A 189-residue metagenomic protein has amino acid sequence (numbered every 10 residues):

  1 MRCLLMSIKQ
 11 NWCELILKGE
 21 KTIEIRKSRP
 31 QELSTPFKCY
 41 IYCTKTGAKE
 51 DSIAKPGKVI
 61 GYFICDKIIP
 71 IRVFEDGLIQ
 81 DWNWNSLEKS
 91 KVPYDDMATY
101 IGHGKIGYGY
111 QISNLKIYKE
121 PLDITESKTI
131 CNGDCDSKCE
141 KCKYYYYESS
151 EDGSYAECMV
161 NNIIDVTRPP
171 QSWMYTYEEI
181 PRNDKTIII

Functional and structural regions predicted by a protein language model:
M1-I189: Structured alpha/beta reader/binder surfaces that contact nucleic acids or chromatin modification marks
